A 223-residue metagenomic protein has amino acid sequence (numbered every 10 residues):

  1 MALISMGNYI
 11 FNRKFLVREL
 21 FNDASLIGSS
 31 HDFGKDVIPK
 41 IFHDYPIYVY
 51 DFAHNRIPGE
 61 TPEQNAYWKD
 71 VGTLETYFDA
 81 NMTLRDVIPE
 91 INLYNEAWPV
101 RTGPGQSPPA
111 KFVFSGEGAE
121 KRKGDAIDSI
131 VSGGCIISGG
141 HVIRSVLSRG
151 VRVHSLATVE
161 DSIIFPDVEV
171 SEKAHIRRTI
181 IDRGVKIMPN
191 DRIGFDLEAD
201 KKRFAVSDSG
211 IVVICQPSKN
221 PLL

Functional and structural regions predicted by a protein language model:
M1-K14, R18, N22: Conserved core of the sugar-phosphate nucleotidyltransferase
R13-F15, N22-L223: Left-handed beta-helix
